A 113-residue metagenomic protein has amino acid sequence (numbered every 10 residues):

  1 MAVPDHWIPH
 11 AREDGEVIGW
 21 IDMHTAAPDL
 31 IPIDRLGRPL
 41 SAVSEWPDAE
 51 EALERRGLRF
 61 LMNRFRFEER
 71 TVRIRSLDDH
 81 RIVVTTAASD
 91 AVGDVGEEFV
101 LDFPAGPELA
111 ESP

Functional and structural regions predicted by a protein language model:
M1-M23, P113: Short N-terminal "domain-start" leader segments that mark the transition from disordered tails or signal peptides into
A2-H10, L58-R64, I82-V83: Short, hydrophobic/aromatic-rich segments at coil-to-beta transitions
D5, G96-P113: Short, charged, intrinsically disordered terminal tails
G15, G37-R38, G106: Residue-level signal for glycine
W20-D22, R70-D78: Short beta-strand-centered aromatic/proline hotspots
P28-N63: Acidic, aromatic-enriched beta-alpha/helix-loop junctions
I31-I33, I82-T86: SH3/SH3-like beta-barrel fold
A42-V43, D90-V100: A short macromolecule-binding patch
